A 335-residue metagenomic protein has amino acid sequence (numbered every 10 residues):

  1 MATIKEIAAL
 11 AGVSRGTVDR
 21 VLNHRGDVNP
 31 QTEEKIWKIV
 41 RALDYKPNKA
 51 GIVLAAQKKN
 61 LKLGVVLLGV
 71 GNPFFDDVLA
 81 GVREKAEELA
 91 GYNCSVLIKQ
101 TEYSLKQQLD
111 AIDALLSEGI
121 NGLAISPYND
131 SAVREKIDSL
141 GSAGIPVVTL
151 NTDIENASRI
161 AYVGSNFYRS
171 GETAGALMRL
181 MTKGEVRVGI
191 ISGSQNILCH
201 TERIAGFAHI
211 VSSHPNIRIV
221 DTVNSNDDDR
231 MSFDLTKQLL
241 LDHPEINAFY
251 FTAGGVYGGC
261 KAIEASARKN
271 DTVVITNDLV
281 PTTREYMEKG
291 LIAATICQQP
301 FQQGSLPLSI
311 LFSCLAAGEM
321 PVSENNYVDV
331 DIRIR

Functional and structural regions predicted by a protein language model:
M1-V53: N-terminal helix-turn-helix DNA-binding module of bacterial transcription factors
K49-D110: Amphipathic helical "hinge" segments at domain boundaries
F74-L89, S170-A174, L198-N216, G258-G259 (+1 more regions): Short, solvent-exposed amphipathic alpha-helices that sit in or adjacent to ligand/effector-binding or catalytic
A86-L105, R187-I190, V211-R230: Short beta-strand elements in bilobed, periplasmic/extracellular small-molecule ligand-binding domains
G122-S139, F207, S225-T282: Hydrophobic alpha-helical
S131-R169, V280-E288: Flexible loop/hinge segments that line or gate small-molecule binding clefts
Y162-V186, S232-F233, T283, Q299-A316: Hydrophobic alpha-helical segments within soluble ligand-binding/sensing domains
I210-V211, Q299-R335: Hinge/cleft segment of the Venus flytrap/periplasmic-binding protein
